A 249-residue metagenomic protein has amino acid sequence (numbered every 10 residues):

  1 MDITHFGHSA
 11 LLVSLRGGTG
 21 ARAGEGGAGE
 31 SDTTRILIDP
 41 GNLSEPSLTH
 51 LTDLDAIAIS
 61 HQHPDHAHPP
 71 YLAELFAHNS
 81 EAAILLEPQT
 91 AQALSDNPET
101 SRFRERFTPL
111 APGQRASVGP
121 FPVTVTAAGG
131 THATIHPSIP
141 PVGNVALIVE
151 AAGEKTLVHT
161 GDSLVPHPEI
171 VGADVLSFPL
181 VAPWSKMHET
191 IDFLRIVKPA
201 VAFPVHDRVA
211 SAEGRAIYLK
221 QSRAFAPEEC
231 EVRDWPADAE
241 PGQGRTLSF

Functional and structural regions predicted by a protein language model:
M1-T52, P109-G172, P183-K186, W235-F249: Core dinuclear metal-dependent hydrolase active-site scaffold
T4, D96-G119, I191, R195-F249: Binuclear metal-ion centers of metallo-dependent hydrolases, dominated by the metallo-beta-lactamase
R35-L37, S47-A67, A93-F121, S222: Conserved N-terminal glycine/acidic-rich loop preference
D39, A58-I59, T126-A128, F178 (+1 more regions): Redox-cofactor binding/interface segments in oxidoreductases and associated redox assembly factors
N42-L86, G172-S177: Active-site metal-binding motif and surrounding structural segment of the metallo-beta-lactamase
H63, T90, G129, L164 (+2 more regions): Catalytic metal-binding/acid-base residues of hydrolase active sites
E81-Q89, V201-H206: Short internal beta-strands
A173-T190, R195: Active-site-proximal segments of metal-dependent phosphoesterases and phosphodiesterases across multiple
